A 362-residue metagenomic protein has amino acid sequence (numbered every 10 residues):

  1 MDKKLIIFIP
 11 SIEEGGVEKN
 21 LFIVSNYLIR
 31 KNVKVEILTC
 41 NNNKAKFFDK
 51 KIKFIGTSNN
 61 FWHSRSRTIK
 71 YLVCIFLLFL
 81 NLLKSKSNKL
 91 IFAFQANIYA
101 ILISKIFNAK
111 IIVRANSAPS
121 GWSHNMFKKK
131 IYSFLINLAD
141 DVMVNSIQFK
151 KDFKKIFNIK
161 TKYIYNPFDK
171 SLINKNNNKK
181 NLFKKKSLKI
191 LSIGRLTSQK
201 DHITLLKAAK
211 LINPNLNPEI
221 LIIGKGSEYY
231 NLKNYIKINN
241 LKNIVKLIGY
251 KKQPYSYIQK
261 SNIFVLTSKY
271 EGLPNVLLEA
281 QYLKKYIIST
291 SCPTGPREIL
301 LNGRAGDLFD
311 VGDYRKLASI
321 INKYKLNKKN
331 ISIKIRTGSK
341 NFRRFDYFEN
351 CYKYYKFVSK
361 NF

Functional and structural regions predicted by a protein language model:
I7-S66, K150-K154, S227-E228: N-terminal strand-loop element at the rim of the active site of nucleotide-sugar-dependent glycosyltransferases
G16, L308, K329-F362: A charged, aromatic-enriched C-terminal amphipathic alpha-helix characteristic of glycosyltransferases across folds
E18-I23, L188, S192-L211, L216 (+3 more regions): A conserved mid-protein helix/loop that constitutes part of the nucleotide-sugar donor-binding site
C74, F92-Y99, A115-N116: Short His-centered aromatic/hydrophobic patch
Q148, P167: Carbohydrate-associated surface elements
Y250, K269: Aromatic "clamp/platform" in nucleotide-sugar-dependent glycosyltransferases that forms part of the donor/acceptor
Y286-T290: Short hydrophobic beta-strand element within catalytic cores of glycosyltransferases and related nucleotide-activated
N302-Y314, N322-K328: Conserved acidic donor-binding segment of nucleotide-sugar-dependent glycosyltransferases
